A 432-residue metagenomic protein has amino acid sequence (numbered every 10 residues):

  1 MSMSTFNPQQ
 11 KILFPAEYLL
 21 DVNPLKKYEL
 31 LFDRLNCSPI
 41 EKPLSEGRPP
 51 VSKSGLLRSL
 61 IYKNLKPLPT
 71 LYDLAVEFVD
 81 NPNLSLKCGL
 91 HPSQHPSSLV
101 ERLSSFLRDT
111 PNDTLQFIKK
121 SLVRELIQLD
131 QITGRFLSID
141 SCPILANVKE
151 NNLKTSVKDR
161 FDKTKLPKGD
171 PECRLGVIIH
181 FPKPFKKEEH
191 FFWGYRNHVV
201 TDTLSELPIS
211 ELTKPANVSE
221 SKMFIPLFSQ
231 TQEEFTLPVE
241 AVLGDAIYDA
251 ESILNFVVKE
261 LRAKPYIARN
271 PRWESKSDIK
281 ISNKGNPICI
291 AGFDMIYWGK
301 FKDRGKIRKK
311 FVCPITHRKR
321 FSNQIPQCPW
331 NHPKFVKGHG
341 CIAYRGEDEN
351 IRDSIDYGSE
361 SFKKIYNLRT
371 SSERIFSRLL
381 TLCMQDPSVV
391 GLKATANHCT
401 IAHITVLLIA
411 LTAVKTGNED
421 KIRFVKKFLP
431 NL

Functional and structural regions predicted by a protein language model:
M1-L56, I61-L65, T110-F117, R124-Q128 (+1 more regions): Dynamic "connector" segments at or just before major functional cores
K26-Y28, N36, F78-V79, I279-K309 (+1 more regions): Short amphipathic alpha-helical "interface-anchor" segments enriched in bulky aromatics
S45-S54, E188-H190, N367, V389-C399: Structural motif
P49-I118, I132, F228, A396: Short, positively charged, Gly/Tyr-enriched micro-motifs that form contact patches at catalytic or ligand/partner
L103-R262, A268-N270: Polybasic low-complexity intrinsically disordered regions
P271-K276: Short gly/pro/ser/thr-enriched loop/turn and capping motifs at secondary-structure boundaries
P314-S354: Long, low-complexity, polar/charged, intrinsically disordered or flexibly structured peripheral segments
K363-L432: Basic, amphipathic alpha-helical segments enriched in Lys/Arg and hydrophobic/aromatic residues
